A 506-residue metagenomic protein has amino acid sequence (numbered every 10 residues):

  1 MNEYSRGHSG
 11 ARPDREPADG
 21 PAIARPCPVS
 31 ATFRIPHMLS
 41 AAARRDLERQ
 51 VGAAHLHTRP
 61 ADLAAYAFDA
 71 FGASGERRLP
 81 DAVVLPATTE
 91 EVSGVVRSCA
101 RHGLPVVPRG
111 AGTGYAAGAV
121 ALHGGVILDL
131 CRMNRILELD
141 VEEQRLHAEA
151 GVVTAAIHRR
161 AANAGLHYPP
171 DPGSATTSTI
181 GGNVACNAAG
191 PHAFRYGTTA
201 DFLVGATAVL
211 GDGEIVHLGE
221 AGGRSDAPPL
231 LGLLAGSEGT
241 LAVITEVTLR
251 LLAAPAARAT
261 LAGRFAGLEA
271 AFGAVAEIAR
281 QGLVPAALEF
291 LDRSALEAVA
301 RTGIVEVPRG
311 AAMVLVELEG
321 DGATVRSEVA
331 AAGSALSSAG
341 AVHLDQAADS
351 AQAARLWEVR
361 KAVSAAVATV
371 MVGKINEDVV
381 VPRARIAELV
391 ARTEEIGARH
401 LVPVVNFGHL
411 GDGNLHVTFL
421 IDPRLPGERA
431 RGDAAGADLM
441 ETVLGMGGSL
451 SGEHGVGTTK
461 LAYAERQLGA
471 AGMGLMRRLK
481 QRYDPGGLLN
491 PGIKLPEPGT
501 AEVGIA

Functional and structural regions predicted by a protein language model:
E3-R6, G20-R97, G114-Q144, R293-I304 (+3 more regions): N-terminal flexible segment immediately upstream of the FAD-binding catalytic core in FAD-dependent oxidoreductases
G52-A53, L444-V456, Q481, P485-L489: Alpha-helix capping/hinge segments and adjacent helical runs
T58-F68, L249-A253, A259-A435, T442 (+1 more regions): C-terminal substrate-recognition/cap domain of FAD-linked oxidoreductases
C99, G239, V417, D484: Conserved, mostly hydrophobic/aromatic
A116-N134, A162-L166, A189-A200, V247-A253 (+3 more regions): A glycine- and small-aliphatic-rich helix-loop capping segment at beta-alpha/alpha-beta transitions that lines
R135-E142, L146-E289, A501-A506: FAD-binding subdomain of flavoenzyme oxidoreductases
E214, L461-A506: Activity-critical C-terminal alpha-helical subdomain
